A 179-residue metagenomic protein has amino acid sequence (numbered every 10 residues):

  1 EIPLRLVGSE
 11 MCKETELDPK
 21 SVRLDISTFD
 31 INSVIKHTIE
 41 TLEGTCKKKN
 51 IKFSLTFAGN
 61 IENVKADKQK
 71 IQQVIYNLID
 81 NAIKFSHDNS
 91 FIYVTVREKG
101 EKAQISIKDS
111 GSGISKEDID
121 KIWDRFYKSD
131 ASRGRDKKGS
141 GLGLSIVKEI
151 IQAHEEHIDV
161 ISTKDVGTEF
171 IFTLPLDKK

Functional and structural regions predicted by a protein language model:
E1-E10: Single conserved hydrophobic/aromatic residue that forms the stacking wall/gate of nucleotide- or nucleobase-binding
D25-D30, K47, K52-E62: Conserved catalytic submotifs in the C-terminal HATPase_c
A82-I83: Short helix-loop "hinge" at the ATP-lid/N-box region of the Bergerat-fold HATPase_c
N89-E101: Short beta-strand/loop element within the Bergerat-fold HATPase_c
D109: Acidic ATP/Mg2+-coordinating residue in the GHKL
I114-K128: Short conserved segment of the HATPase_c
E155-E156: Conserved glycine-rich
